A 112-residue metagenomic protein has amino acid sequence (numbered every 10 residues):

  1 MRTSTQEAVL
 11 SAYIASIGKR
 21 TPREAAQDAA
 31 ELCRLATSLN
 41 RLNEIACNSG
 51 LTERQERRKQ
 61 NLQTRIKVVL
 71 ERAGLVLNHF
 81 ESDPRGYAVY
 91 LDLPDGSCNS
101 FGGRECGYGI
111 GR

Functional and structural regions predicted by a protein language model:
R2-T3: Intrinsically disordered, low-complexity linker/tail regions enriched in Pro/Ser/Thr and polar/acidic residues
V9-A36: Short, charge/polar-rich alpha-helical segments
C33-G50, R54-I110: Acidic, low-complexity, intrinsically disordered interaction modules
